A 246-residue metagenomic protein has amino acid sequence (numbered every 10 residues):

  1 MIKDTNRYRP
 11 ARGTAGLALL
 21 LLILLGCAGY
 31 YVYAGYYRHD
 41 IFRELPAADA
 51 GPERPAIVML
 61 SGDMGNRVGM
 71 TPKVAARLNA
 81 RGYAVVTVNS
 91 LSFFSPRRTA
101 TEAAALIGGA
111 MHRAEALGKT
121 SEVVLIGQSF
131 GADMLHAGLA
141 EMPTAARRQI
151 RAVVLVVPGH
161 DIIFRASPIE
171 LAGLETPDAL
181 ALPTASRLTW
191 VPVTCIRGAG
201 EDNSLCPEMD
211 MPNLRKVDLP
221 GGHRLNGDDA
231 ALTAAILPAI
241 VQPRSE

Functional and structural regions predicted by a protein language model:
M1-R12: N-terminal Lys/Arg-rich, disordered targeting/topogenic segments
G13-Y31: Hydrophobic membrane-insertion alpha-helices, especially the h-region of bacterial N-terminal signal peptides
Y36-Y83, T87-L91: Short, surface-exposed "cap/lid" segments of acyl-processing enzymes
M70, P96-G118, V123-L125, D133-A137: Alpha/beta-hydrolase active-site loop
Q128-F130, V157: Catalytic nucleophile serine of serine hydrolases, specifically the conserved "nucleophile elbow" pentapeptide
A145-D161: A conserved short beta-strand
V157-N213, V217: The feature captures the conserved acid-bearing segment of alpha/beta-hydrolase catalytic domains
M209, L214-E246: C-terminal catalytic histidine-bearing segment of alpha/beta-hydrolase fold enzymes
